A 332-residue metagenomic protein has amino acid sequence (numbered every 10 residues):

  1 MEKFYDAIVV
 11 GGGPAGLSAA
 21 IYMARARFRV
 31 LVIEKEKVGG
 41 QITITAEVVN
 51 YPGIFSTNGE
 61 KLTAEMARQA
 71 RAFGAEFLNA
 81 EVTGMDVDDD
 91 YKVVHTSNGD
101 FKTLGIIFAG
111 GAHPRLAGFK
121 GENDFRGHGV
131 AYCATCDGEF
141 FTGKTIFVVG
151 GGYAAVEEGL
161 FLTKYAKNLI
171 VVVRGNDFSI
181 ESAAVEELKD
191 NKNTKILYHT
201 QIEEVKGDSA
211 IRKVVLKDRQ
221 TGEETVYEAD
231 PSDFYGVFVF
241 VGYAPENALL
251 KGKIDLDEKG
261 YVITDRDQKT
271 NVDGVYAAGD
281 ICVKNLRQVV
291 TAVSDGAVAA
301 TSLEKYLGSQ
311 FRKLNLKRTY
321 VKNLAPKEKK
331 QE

Functional and structural regions predicted by a protein language model:
E2-F4, E139-T145: Short helix-loop-beta connector
K3, A70-R71, E76-H95, D100-T103 (+2 more regions): A Rossmann-like FAD-binding core segment of flavoenzymes
K3-F73, G150, V156-E181, L197 (+1 more regions): Beta1-alpha1 glycine-rich phosphate/pyrophosphate-binding loop at the start of Rossmann-like nucleotide-binding domains
F77-F140, G151: Glycine/small-residue-rich loop that forms an oxyanion/phosphate-binding "nest" at active or ligand-binding sites
H113, G118, N123-F140, V239-Q288 (+2 more regions): FAD-site-proximal beta/loop scaffold in flavoenzymes
V156-E158, V272, I281-N323, K327: A conserved FAD-binding loop/helix module that cradles the flavin
